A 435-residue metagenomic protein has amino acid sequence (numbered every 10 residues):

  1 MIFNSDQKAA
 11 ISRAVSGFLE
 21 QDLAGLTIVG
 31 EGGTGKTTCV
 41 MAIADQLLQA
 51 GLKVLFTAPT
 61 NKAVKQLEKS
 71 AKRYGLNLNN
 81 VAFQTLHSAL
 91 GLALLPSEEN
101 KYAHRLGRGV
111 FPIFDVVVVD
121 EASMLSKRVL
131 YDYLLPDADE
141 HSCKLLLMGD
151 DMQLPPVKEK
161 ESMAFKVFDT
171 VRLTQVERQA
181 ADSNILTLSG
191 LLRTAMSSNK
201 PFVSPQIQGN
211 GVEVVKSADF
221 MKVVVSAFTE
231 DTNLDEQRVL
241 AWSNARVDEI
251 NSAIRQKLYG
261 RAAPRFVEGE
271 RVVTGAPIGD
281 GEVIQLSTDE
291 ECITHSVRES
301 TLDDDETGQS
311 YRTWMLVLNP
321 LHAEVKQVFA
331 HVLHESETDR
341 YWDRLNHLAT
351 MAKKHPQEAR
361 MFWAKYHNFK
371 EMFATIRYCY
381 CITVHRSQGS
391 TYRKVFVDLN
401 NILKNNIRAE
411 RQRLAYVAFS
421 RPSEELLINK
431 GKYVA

Functional and structural regions predicted by a protein language model:
M1-S12: N-terminal pre-Walker A segment at the start of P-loop NTPase domains
F3, F56, V239: Conserved SAM-binding loop
Q7, T60, S243, G389: Short, conserved phosphate/pyrophosphate- and ester-handling motifs at nucleotide-, phospho-/glycolipid
A10-V29, T34, C143, D151-T288 (+2 more regions): Conserved helicase motor core of P-loop NTPases
S12, S16-G209: ASCE P-loop NTPase helicase motor core
A58, M148-M152, A241, L399 (+1 more regions): Short beta-strand/turn micro-motifs composed of small residues that flank or help shape donor/cofactor-binding pockets
V116, R238, K394-F396: Structural motif
D305-S310, M315-A435: C-terminal accessory regions
